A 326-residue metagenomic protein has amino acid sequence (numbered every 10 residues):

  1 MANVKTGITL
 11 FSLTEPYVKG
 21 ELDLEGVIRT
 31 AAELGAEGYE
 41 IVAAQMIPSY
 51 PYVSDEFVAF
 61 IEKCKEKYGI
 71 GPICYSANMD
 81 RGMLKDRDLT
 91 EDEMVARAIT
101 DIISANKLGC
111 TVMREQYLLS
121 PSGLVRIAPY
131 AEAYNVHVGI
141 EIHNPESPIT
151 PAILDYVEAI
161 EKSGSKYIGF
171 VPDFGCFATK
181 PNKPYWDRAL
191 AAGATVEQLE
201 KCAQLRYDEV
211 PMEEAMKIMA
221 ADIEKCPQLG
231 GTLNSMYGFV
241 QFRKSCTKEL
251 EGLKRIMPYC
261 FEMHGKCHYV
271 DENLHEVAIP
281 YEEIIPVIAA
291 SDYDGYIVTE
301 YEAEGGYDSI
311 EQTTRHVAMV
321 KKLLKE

Functional and structural regions predicted by a protein language model:
V4-F11, Y39-I41, P72-A77, M113-E115 (+4 more regions): Hydrophobic faces of well-ordered beta-strands that scaffold small-molecule active sites in alpha/beta enzyme cores
T9-E15, V42-A44, A77-D80, L118 (+5 more regions): Active-site beta-loop-alpha junctions enriched in small/polar residues
T14-L22, I149-I153, K180-D294, Y307-E311: Gly/Pro-rich active-site loop or hairpin
T14-Y17, I47-S49, R81-D88, D271-E272 (+1 more regions): A short acidic, helix-capping loop that chelates divalent metal ions and anchors anionic groups
E21-E25, V53-A59, E91-I99, L124-V125 (+4 more regions): Charged helix-capping and loop-helix junction motifs
R29, C64-G71, R81-D222: Active-site acidic/histidine proton-transfer and metal-coordination neighborhood in alpha/beta enzyme cores
G38-C64, E304: Glycine-rich, proline-tolerant flexible connector loops at the mouths of alpha/beta enzymes
S309-E326: C-terminal helical cap(s) of enzyme catalytic domains, especially alpha/beta-barrels
